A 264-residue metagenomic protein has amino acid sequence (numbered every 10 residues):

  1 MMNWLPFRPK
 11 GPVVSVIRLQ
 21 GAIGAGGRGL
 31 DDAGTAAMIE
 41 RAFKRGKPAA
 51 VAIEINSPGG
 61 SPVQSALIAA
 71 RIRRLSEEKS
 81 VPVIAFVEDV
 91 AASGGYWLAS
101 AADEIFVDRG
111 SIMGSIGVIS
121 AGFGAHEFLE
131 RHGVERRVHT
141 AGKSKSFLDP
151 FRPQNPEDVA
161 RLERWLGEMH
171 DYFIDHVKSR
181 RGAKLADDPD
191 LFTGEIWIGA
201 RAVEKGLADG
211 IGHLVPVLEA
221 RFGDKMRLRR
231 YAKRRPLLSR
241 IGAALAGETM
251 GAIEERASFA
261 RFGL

Functional and structural regions predicted by a protein language model:
M1-D108, I119-L264: N-terminal organellar transit peptides
